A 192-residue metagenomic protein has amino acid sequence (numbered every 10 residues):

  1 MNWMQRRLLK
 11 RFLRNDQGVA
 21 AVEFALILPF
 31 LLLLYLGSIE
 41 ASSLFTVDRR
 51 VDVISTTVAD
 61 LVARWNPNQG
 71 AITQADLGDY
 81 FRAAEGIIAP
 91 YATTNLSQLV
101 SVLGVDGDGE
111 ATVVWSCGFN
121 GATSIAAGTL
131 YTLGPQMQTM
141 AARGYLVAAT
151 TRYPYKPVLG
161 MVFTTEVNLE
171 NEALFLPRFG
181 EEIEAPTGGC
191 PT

Functional and structural regions predicted by a protein language model:
M1-G86: Alpha-helical assembly-interface signal, strongest on the long, hydrophobic N-terminal helix that forms
T56, L61-T192: Short, conserved structural patches
